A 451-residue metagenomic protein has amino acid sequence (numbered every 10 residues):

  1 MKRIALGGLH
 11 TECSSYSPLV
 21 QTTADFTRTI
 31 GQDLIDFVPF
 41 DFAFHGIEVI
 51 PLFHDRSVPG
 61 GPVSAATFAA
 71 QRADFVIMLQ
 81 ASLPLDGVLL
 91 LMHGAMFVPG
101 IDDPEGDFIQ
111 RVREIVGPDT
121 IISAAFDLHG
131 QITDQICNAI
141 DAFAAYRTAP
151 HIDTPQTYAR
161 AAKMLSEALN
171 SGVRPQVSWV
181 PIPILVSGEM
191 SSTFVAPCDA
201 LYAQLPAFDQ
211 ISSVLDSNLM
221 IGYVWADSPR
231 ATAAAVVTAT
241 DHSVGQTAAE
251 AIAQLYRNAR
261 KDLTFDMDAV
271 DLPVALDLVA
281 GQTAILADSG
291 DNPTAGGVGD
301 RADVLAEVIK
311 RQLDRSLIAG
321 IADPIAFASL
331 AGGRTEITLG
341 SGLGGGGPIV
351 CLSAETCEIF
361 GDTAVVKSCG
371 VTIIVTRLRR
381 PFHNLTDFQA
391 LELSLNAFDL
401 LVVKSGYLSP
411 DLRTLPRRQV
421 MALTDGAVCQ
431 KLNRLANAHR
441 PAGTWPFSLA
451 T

Functional and structural regions predicted by a protein language model:
M1-H45, F53: N-terminal amphipathic/basic leader segments beginning at the initiator methionine
M1-K2, P51, I77-V88, V274-A284: Glycine-rich phosphate/diphosphate-binding loops that line cofactor/substrate pockets in enzymes
I4, E189-C369, I374, L378: Hard-cation-handling environments
A5, L9-E12, F26, A65-T67 (+4 more regions): Active-site histidine-anchored catalytic micro-motif
E48-I50, S123, G130-T133, C137-V224 (+1 more regions): Cap/lid and interdomain-hinge subdomains that line or gate substrate/regulatory clefts in soluble alpha/beta enzymes
T67-Q80: Glycine-rich, highly charged phosphate/nucleotide-binding loops
A73, R257, I359-T451: Extended hydrophobic packing segments that form well-structured cores
Q80-A81, E114-G117, A145-T148, K163-R174 (+7 more regions): Generic secondary-structure signature for well-ordered alpha-helical cores
